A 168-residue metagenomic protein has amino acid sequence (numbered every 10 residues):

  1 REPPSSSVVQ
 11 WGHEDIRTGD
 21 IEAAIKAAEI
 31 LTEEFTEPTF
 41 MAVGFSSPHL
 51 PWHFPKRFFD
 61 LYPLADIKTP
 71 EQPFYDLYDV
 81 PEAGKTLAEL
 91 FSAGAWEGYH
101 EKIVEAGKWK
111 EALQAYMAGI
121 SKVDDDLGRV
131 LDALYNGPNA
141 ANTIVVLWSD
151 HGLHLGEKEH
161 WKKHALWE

Functional and structural regions predicted by a protein language model:
R1-I21, I30-E168: Active-site-proximal cap/lid insertion segments
A27: Active-site loops and adjacent core secondary-structure elements that bind or stabilize anionic groups
